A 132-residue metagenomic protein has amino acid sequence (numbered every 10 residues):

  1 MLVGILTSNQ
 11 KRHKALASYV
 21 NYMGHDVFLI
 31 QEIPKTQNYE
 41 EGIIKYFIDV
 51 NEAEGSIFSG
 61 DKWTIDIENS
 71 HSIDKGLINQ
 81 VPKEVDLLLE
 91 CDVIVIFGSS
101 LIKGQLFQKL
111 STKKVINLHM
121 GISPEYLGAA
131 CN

Functional and structural regions predicted by a protein language model:
M1-N132: One-carbon transfer enzymes
